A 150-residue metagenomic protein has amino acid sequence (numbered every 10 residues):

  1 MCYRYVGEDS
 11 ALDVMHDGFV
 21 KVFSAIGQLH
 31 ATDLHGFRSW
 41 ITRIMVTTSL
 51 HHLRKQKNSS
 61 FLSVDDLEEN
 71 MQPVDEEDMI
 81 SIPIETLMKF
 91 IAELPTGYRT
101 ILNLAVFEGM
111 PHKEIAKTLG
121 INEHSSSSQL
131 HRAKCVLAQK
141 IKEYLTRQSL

Functional and structural regions predicted by a protein language model:
M1-D17, E123, L145-L150: Short, charged helix-capping/linker segments at alpha-helix termini
R4, F19-L34, Q56: Sigma70-family region 2
D13-V20, H35-T47: Structural recognition of an alpha-helix C-terminal capping motif at a helix-to-coil junction
Q28, R43-S63: Arg/Lys-rich amphipathic alpha helix in sigma70-family domain 2
L50, F107, K113, L119-E143: DNA-recognition helix of helix-turn-helix
H51, S59-I84: Internal acidic/polar
T86-L94: Short amphipathic alpha-helical boundary/capping segments
I101-A105: A short pre-motif secondary-structure segment
